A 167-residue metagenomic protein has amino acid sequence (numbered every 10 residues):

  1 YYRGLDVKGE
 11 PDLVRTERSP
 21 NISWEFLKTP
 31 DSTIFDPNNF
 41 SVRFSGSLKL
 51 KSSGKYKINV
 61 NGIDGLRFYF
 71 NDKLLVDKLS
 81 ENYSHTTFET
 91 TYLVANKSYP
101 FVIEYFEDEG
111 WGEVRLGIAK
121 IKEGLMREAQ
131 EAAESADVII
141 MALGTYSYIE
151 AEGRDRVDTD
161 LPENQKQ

Functional and structural regions predicted by a protein language model:
Y1-K57, N61-I149, D155: Extracellular/secretory pathway-exposed regions associated with glycan biology
R154-D160: Short glycine-enriched, charge-decorated loop/helix-capping segments at active-site entrances that position
D160-Q167: Catalytic cores of nucleophile-dependent amide-cleaving enzymes
